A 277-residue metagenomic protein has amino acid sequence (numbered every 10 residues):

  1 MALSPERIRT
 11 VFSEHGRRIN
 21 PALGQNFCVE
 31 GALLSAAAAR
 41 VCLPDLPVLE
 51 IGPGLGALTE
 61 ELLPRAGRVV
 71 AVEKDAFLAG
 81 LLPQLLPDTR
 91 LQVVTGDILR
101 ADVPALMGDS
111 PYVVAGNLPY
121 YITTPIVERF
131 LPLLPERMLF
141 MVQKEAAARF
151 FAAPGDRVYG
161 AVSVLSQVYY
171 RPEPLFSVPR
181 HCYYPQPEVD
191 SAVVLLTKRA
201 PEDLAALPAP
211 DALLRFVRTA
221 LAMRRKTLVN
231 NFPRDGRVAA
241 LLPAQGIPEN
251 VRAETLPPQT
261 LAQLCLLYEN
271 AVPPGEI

Functional and structural regions predicted by a protein language model:
M1-F216, P243, E254, Q259 (+2 more regions): Catalytic cores of RNA-modifying enzymes
P233-R237: Short amphipathic alpha-helix segments
A239-L241: Short amphipathic alpha-helical interface segments
G246: Mobile late-domain/C-terminal helix-loop "cap" segments that border catalytic sites or the cytosolic face
